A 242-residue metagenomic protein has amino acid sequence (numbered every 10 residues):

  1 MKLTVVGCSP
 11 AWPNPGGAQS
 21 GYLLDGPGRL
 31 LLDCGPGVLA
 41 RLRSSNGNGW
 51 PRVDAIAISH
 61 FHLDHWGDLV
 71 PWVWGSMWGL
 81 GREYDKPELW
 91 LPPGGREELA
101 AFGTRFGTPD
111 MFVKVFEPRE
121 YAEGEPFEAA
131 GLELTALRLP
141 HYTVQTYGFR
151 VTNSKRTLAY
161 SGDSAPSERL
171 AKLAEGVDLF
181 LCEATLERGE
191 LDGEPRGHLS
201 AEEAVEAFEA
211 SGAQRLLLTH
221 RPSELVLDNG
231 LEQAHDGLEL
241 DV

Functional and structural regions predicted by a protein language model:
M1-N46, T146-G162, L179: Conserved beta-strand hairpin/beta-sheet module of binuclear metal-dependent hydrolase folds, prominently
T4, W90, F116-A122, T135-L137 (+1 more regions): General small-molecule cofactor/ligand-binding pocket signal
P13-P15, V113, E120-R188: Active-site-proximal loop/helix segment associated with metal-binding centers of metalloenzymes
L31-G35, D54-D64, P92, L158-G162 (+3 more regions): Active-site neighborhood of phospho(di)ester-bond hydrolases with catalytic His/Asp-centered motifs
G37-E88: Active-site metal-binding motif and surrounding structural segment of the metallo-beta-lactamase
N48-P51, D85, K114, A130-L132 (+2 more regions): Structured loop/turn residues at beta-strand edges in well-structured enzyme cores
R82-K86, G95-P118: Active-site neighborhood of divalent metal-dependent phosphoester bond hydrolases
A165-V242: Cap/insert and terminal regions of metallo-dependent hydrolase folds
